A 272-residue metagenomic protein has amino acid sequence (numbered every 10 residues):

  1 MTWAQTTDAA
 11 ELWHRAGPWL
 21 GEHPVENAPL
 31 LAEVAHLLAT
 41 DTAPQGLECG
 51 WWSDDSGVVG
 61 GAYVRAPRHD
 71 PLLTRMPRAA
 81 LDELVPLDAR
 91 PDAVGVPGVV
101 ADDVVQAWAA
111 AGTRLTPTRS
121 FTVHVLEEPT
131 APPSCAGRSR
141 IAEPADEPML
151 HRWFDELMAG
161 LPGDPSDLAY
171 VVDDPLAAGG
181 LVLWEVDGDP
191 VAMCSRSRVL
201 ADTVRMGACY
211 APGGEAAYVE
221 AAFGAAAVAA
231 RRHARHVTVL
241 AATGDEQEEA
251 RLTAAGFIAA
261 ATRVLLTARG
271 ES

Functional and structural regions predicted by a protein language model:
M1-L30, T122-V123, E128-D164, S272: Short amphipathic alpha-helix that is part of the acyltransferase structural core
T2-A9, A16-A89, P190-G213: Conserved donor-binding loop and adjoining core beta-sheet/short helix segment in diverse acyl/aminoacyl transferases
L38-D41, D54-A136, A225, H236-L240 (+2 more regions): Acyl-donor-binding surface of acyltransferase catalytic domains
A80, G214-A225: Conserved acetyl-CoA pyrophosphate-binding loop and the N-cap/start of the following alpha-helix in GNAT-like
S139-R205: A mid-sequence, solvent-exposed acidic-amphipathic segment
V171-V172, A242-T243, L252, G256: Long, hydrophobic N-terminal alpha-helical segment
F223-R231, T253: A conserved short alpha-helix in the GNAT/GCN5 acetyltransferase fold that borders and helps form the acetyl-CoA
D245-Q247: Short glycine/proline-centered loop/turn elements that form peptide/ligand docking sites
